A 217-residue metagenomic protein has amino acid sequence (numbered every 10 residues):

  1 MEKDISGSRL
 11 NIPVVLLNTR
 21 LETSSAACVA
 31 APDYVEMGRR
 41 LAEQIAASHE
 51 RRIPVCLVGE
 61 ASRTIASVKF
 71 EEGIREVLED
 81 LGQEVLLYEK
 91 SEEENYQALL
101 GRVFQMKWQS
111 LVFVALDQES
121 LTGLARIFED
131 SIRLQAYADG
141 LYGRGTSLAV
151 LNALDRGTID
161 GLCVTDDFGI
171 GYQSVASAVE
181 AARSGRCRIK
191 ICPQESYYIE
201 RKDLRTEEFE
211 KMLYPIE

Functional and structural regions predicted by a protein language model:
M1-E43: Alpha-helical recognition/docking segments in bacterial nutrient-uptake and carbohydrate-utilization systems
M1-I12, I74, S91-A153: Hydrophobic alpha-helical
L10-V14, R51-P54, D80-V85, W108-L111 (+2 more regions): Loop/turn elements at helix/coil->beta-strand transitions in domains of secreted/extracellular proteins
L17, V58, V114-L116: Short hydrophobic segments within beta-strands
V29-V55, Y96-L100, T146-V150, T165-R186: Hydrophobic alpha-helical segments within soluble ligand-binding/sensing domains
A31, C56-I65: Short beta-strand->loop
M37-L41, I65-E84, G123-I127, I170 (+1 more regions): Short, solvent-exposed amphipathic alpha-helices that sit in or adjacent to ligand/effector-binding or catalytic
L78, D166-E217: Hinge/cleft segment of the Venus flytrap/periplasmic-binding protein
